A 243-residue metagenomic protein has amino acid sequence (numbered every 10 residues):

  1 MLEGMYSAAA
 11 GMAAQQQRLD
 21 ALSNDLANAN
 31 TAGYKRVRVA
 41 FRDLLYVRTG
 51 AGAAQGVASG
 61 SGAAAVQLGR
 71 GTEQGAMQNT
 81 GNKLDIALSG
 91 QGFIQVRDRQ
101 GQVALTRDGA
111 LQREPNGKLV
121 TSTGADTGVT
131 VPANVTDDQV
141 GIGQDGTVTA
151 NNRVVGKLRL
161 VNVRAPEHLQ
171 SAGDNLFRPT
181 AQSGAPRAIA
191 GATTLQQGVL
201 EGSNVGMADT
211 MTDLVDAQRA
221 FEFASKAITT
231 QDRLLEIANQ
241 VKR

Functional and structural regions predicted by a protein language model:
M1-R243: Amphipathic alpha-helical polymerization modules
